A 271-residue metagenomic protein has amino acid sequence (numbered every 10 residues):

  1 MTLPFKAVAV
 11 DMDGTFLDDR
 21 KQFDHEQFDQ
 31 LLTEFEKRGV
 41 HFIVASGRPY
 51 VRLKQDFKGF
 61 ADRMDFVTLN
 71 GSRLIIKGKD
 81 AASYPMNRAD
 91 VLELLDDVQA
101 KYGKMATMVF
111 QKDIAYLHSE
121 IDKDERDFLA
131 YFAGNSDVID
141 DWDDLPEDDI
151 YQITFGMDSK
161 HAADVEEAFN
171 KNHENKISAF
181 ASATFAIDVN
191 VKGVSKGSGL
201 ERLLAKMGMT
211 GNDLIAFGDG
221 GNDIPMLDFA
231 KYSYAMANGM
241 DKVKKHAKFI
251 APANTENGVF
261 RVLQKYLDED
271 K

Functional and structural regions predicted by a protein language model:
T2-A7, H25, D188-K271: Mg2+-dependent phosphoryl-transfer enzymes with acidic/Ser/Thr/Gly-rich catalytic loops
P4-K21: Asp-based phosphoryl-transfer active-site loop
F23-E125: Active-site phosphate-binding/coordination module
E34, D97-Q99, A168-K171, K242: Alpha-helical scaffold elements within enzyme catalytic domains, especially in hydrolases
G39-I43, D62-M64, Q152, N212-L214 (+1 more regions): Short active-site oxyanion
F60-D62, N70, H173-N175, F229-A230 (+1 more regions): Short, structured coil segments at secondary-structure junctions
R63-L69, Y84, L129, S233-A237 (+1 more regions): Short hydrophobic/aromatic-enriched beta-strand-loop microsegments
K104-F217, G221-F229, N238: Conserved acidic, metal-coordinating active-site core of Asp-based, Mg2+-dependent phosphoryl-transfer enzymes
